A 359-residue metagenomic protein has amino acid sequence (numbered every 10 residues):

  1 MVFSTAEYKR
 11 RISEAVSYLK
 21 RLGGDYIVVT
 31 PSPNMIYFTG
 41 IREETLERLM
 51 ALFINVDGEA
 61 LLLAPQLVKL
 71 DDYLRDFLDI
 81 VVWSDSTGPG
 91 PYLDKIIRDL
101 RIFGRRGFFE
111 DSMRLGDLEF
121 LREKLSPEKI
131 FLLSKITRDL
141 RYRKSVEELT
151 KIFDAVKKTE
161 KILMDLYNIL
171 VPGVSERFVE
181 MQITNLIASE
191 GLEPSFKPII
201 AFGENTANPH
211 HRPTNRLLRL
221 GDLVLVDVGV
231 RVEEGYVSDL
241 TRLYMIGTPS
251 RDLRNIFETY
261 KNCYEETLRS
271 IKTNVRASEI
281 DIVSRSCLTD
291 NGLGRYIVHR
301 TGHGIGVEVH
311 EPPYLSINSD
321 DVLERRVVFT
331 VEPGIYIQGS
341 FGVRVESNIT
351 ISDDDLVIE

Functional and structural regions predicted by a protein language model:
M1-E359: Active-site neighborhoods and metal-handling regions in enzymes and metal-associated proteins
